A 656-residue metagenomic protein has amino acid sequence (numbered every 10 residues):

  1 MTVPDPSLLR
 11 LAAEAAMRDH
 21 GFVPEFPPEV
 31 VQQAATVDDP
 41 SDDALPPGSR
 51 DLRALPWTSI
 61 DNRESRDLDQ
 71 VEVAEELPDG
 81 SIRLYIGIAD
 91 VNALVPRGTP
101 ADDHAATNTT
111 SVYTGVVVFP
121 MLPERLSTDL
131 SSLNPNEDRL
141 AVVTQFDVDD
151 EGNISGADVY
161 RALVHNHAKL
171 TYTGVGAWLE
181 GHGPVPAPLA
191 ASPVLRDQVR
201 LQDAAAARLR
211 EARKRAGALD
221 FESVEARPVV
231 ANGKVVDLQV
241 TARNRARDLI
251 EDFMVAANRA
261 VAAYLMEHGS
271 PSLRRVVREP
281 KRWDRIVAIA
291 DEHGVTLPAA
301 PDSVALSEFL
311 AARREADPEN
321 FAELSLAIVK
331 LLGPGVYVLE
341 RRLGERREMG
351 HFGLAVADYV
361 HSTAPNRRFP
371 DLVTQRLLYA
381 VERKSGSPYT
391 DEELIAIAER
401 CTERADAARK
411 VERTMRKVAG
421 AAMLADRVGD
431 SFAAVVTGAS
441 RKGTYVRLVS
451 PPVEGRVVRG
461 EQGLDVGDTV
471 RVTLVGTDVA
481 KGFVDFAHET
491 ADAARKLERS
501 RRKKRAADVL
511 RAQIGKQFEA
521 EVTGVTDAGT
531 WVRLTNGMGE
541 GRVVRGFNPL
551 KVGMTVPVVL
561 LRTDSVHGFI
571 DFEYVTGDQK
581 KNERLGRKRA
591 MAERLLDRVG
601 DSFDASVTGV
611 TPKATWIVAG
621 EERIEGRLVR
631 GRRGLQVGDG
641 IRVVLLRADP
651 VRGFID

Functional and structural regions predicted by a protein language model:
T2-F22, F26-V470, G476-N536, R542 (+7 more regions): Electropositive polyanion-binding surfaces
R545: Thr-Gly-centered strand-to-loop micro-motif
L550: Active-site pocket scaffolds in enzymes
